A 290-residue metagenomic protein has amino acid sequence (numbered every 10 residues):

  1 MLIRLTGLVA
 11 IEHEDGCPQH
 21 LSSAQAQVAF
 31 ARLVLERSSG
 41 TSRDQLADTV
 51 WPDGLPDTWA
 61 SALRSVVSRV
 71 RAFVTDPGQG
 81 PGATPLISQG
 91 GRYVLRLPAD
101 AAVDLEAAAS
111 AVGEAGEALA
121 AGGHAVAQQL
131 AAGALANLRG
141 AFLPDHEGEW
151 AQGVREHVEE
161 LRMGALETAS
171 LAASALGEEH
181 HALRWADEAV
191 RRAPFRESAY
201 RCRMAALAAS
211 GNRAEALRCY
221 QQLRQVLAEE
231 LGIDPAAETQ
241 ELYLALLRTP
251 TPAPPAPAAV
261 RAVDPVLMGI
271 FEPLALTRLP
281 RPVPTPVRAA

Functional and structural regions predicted by a protein language model:
M1-R184, E188, P252, A259-A290: Intrinsically disordered, low-complexity protein-interaction/activation regions
G7, R191-Y200, S210-A290: C-terminal non-catalytic interaction modules
Q27, S68, A109, M163 (+6 more regions): Conserved terminal C-lobe alpha helix of the protein kinase catalytic domain
T41, E149, M204-A205, A236-E238: Juxtamembrane/interface motifs at transmembrane-helix termini
S68-R69, L86, A151-V154, L207-G211 (+2 more regions): Short alpha-helical linear motifs
A72-P81, A209-S210, V226, E230: Residue cluster at the C-terminal edge of the helix-turn-helix DNA-binding motif
F73-T75, L171, A205-A209, A245: Tandem amphipathic alpha-helical repeat scaffolds
A132-L135, L176-E179, L183-S210, Q221: Alpha-helical solenoid repeat scaffolds used for protein-protein interaction
